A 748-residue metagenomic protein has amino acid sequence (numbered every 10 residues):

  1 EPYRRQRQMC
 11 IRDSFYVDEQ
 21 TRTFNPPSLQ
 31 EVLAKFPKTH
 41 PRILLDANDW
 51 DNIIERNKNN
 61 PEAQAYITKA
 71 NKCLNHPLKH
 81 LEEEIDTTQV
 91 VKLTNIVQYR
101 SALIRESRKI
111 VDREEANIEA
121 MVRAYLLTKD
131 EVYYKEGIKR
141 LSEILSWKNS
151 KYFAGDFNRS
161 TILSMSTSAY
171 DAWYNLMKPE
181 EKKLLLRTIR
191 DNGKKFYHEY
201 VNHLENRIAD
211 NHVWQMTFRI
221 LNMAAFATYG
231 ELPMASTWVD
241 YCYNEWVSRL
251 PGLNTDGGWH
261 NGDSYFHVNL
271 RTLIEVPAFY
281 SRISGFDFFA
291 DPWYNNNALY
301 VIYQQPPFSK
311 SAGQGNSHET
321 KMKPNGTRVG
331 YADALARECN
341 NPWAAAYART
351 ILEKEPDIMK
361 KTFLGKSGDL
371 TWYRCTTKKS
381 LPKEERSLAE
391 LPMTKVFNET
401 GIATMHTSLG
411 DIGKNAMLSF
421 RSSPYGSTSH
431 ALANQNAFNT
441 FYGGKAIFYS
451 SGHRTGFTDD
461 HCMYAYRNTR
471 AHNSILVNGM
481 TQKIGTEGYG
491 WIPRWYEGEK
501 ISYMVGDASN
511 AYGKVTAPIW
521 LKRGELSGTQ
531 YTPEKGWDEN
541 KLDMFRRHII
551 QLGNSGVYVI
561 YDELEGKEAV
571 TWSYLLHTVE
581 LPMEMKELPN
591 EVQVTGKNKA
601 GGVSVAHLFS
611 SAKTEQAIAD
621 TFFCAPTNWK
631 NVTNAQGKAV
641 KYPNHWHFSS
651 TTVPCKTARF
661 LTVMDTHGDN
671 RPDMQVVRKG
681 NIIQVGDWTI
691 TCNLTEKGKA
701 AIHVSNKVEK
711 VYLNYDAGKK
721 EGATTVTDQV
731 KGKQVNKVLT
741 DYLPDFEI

Functional and structural regions predicted by a protein language model:
E1-R7, I11: Single conserved hydrophobic/aromatic residue that forms the stacking wall/gate of nucleotide- or nucleobase-binding
S14-P41: Low-complexity, Pro/Ser/Thr- and charge-rich linker/hinge segments at domain boundaries
T39, I162, T217, N269 (+9 more regions): Residues that flank catalytic or metal-binding motifs in active/ligand-binding sites
R42-L44, N57, Y66, L78 (+3 more regions): Aromatic-lined, polymer-binding surfaces characteristic of secreted/periplasmic polysaccharide-degrading enzymes
T228, V268-I447, E497, V653-R659 (+1 more regions): Carbohydrate-active enzyme catalytic cores, enriched for enzymes that act on polyanionic acidic polysaccharides
F448-H453: Catalytic Cys-His active-site segments of thiol-dependent hydrolases/isopeptidases
R454-I748: CBM-like, beta-strand-rich accessory domains located in the C-terminal region of large, secreted polysaccharide-active
